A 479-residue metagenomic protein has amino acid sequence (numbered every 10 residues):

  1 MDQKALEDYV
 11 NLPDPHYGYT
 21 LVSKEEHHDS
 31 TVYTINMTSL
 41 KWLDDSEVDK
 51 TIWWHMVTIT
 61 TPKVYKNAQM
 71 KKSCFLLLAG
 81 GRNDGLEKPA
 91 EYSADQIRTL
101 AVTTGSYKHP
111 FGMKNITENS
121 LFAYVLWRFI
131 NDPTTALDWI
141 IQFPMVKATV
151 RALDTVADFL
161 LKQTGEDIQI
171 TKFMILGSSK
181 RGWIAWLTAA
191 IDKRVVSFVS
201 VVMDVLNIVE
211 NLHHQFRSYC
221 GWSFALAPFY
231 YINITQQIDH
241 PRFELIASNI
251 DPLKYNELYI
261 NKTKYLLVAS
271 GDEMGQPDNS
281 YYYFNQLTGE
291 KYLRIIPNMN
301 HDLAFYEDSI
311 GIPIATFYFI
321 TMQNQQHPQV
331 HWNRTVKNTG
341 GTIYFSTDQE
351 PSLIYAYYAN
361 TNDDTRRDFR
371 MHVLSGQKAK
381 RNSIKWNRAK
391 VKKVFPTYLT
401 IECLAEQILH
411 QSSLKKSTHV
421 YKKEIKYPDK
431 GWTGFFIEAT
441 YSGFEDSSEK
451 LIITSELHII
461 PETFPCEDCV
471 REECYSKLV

Functional and structural regions predicted by a protein language model:
V10-M70, A136-M145, S346: N-terminal cap/lid segment of alpha/beta-hydrolase-fold proteins
M56-V57, M70-R82: Short beta-strand element of the alpha/beta-hydrolase
R82-Y92, Q96, A101-K147, N211-S218: Cap/lid segment of the alpha/beta-hydrolase catalytic domain
D132-S179, V195: Gly/Ser-rich "nucleophile elbow"/oxyanion-hole loop immediately N-terminal to the catalytic nucleophile in hydrolases
L187-I238, R294-P297, L303-D308: Hydrolase active-site cap/lid region
Y259, Y265-V268: Short beta-strand/loop motif that positions the catalytic acidic residue of the alpha/beta-hydrolase fold
Y281, G289-A315, L399-T400, A405-Q407 (+1 more regions): Histidine-bearing beta->alpha loop at or near hydrolase active sites
F317-Y358, T397: Surface beta-strand/loop "capping" patches
